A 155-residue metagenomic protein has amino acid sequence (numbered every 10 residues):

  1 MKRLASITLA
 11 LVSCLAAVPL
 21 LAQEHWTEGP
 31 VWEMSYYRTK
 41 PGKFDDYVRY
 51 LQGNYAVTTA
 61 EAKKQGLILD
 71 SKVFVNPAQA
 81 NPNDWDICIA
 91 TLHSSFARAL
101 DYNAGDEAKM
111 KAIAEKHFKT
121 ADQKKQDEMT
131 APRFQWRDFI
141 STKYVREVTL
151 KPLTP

Functional and structural regions predicted by a protein language model:
M1-L4: Positively charged n-region of N-terminal signal peptides that target proteins for export
T8-A16: Bacterial N-terminal signal peptides
A16-A22: Sec/Tat signal peptide C-region and signal peptidase I cleavage site
E24-W26, V57, E61-L69, N83-D84 (+2 more regions): An amphipathic, aromatic/His-enriched active-site/gating alpha helix that lines ligand/cofactor pockets
T27-G42: Acidic/histidine-rich, surface-exposed loop or edge segments in extracytoplasmic proteins
M34-R38, F74-N76, L92-S94, T142-E147: Active-site-proximal beta-strand/loop segments in catalytic clefts of secreted hydrolases
S35, Y47, I89, A99: Hydrophobic pocket/interface hotspot
K40-C88: N-terminal, post-signal-peptide region of Sec/Tat-exported proteins
